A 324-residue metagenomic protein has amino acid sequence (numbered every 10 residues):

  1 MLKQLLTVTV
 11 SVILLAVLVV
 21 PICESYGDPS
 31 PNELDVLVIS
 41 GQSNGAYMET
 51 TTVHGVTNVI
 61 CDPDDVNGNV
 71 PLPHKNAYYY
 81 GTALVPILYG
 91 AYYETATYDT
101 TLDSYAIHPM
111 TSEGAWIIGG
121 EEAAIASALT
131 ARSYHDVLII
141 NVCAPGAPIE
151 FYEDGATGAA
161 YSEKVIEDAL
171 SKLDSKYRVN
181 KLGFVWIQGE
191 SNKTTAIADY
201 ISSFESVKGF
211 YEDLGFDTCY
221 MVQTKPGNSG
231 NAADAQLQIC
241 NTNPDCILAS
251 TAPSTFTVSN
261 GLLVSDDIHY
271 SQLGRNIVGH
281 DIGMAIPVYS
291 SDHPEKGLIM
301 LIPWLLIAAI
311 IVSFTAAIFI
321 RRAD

Functional and structural regions predicted by a protein language model:
M1-V10, P303, I318-R321: N-terminal Sec-pathway targeting helices
L2-P29: Hydrophobic secretory-pathway targeting helix
L5, P294-G297, R322-A323: Positively charged, low-complexity intrinsically disordered regions
V12, P21, L301, L306-A309 (+1 more regions): Generic short N-terminal amphipathic or hydrophobic helices
Y26-A309, S313: Cell-envelope and extracellular/periplasmic
V312-D324: C-terminal membrane-anchoring or membrane-association module
